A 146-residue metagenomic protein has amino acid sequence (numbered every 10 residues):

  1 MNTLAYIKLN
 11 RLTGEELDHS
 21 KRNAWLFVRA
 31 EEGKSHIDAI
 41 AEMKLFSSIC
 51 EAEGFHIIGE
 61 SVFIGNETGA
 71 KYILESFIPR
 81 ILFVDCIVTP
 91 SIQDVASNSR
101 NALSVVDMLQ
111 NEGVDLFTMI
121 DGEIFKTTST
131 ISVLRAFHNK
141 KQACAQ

Functional and structural regions predicted by a protein language model:
M1-Q146: Short, structured surface patches at the beginning of a domain
